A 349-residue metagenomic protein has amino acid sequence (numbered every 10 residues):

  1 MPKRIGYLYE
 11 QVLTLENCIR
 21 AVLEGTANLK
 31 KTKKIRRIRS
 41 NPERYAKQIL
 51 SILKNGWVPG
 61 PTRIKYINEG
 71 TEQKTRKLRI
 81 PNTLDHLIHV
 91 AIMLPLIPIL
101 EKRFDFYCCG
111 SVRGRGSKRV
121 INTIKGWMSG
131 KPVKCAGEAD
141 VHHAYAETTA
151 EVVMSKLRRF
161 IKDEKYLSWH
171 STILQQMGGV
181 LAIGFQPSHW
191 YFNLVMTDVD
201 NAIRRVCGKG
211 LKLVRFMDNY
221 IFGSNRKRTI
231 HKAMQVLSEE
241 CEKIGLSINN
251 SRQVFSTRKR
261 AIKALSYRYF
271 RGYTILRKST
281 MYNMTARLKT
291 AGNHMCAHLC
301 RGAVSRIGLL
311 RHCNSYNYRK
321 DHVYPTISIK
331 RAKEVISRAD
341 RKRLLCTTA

Functional and structural regions predicted by a protein language model:
M1-K156, I161, I173-Q175, A349: Conserved two-metal-ion catalytic palm core of "right-hand" nucleic acid polymerases, unifying RNA-dependent RNA
L29, V180, I262: Short glycine- and Lys/Arg-enriched binding-loop motifs that mark or flank ligand-binding interfaces
S40-N41, Y191-V195, Y273: Short hydrophobic alpha-helical segments that form membrane-spanning helices or hydrophobic packing faces of helical
I52, K65, F106-Y107, R115 (+5 more regions): Conserved polymerase palm-domain catalytic core
G56, G210-L213, S247-N250: Short secondary-structure junctions
H86-V90, Q176-M177, H231-S238, I248-A349: Right-hand nucleic-acid polymerase module
D105-Y107, L246-N249: A short, aromatic/hydrophobic, helix- or strand-capping loop or linear motif that either lines the entrance/gate
